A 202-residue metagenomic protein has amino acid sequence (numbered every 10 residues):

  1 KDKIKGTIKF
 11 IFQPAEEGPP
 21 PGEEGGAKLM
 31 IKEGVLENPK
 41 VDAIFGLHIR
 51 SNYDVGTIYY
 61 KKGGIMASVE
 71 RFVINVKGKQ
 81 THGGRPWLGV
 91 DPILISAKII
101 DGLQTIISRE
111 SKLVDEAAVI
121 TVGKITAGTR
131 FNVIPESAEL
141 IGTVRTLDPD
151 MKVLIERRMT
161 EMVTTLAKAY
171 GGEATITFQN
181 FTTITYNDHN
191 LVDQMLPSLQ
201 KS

Functional and structural regions predicted by a protein language model:
K1: Active-site alpha-helical elements of protease catalytic centers
I4-K124, T129-V133: Histidine/acidic-residue-rich, glycine-tolerant segments that coordinate divalent metal ions
A97-S202: Metal-dependent amide/peptide-bond hydrolase catalytic core, centered on the "pita-bread" metallohydrolase fold
